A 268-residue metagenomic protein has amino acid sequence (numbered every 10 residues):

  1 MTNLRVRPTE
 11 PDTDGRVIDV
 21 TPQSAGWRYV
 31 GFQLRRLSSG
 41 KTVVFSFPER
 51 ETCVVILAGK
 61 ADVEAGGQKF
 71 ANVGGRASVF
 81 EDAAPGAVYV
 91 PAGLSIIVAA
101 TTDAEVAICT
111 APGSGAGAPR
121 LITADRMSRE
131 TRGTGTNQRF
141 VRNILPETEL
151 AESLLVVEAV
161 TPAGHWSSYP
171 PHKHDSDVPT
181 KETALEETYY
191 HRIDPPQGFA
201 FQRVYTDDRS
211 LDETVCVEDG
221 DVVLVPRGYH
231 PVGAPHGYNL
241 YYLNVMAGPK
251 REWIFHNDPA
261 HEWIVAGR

Functional and structural regions predicted by a protein language model:
R7-T9: Large, well-folded core regions of big proteins
P11-V44, E51, N137-T188: A short glycine-rich, His/Asp/Glu-containing loop-to-beta-strand
S24, G31-A99: Extended, compositionally biased flexible segments
P48-G75, V90, A163, D175-D221 (+1 more regions): Glycine- and acidic-residue-biased ligand/ion/polar-headgroup-sensing regions
F80-T101, A111, C216-G237: Conserved metal-binding segment of the jelly-roll/cupin
A92, A100, I108-P112, L145 (+4 more regions): Short, structured patches in soluble enzyme cores that scaffold and shape functional sites
D103-N143, R203-Y205, L243-R268: Double-stranded beta-helix
R192, Q197-R268: Acidic/histidine-enriched, beta-strand-rich ligand/metal-binding domains
